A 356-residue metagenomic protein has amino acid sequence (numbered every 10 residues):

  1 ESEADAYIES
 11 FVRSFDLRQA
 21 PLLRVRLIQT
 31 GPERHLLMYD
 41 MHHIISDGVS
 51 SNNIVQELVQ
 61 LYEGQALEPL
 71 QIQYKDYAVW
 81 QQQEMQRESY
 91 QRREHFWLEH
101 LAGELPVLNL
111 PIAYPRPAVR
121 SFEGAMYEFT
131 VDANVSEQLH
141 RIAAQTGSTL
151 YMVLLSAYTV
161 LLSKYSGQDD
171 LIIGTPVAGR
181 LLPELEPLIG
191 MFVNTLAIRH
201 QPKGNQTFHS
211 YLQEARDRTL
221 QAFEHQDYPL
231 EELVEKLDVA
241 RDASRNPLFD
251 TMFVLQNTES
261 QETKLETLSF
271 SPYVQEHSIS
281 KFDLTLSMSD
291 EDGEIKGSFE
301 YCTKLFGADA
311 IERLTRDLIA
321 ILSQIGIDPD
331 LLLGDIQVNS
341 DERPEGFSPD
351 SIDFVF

Functional and structural regions predicted by a protein language model:
E3-Y7: Alpha-helical sensor/transducer elements of the RecA-like P-loop NTPase core
I8-D16, P21-T30, D40-I44, Q56-G64 (+7 more regions): Adenylate-forming
D47: A Lys-centered signature of the CheY-like receiver
S50: Receiver (REC) domain switch/active-site region of two-component response regulators
R92-W97: Thiotemplate assembly-line natural product biosynthesis machinery
